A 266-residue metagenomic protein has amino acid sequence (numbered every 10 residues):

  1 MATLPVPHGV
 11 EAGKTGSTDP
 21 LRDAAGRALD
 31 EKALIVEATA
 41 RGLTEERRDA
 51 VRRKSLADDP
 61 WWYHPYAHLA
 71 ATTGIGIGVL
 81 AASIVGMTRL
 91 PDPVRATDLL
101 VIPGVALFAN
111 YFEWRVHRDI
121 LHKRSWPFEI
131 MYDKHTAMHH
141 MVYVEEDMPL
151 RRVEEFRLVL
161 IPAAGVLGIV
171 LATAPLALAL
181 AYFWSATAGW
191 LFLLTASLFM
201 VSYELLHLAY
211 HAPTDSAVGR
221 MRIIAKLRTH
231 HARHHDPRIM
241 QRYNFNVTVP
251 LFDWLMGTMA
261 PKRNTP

Functional and structural regions predicted by a protein language model:
M1-Y66, N264-T265: Transit-peptide-like, low-complexity N-terminal presequences and other terminal intrinsically disordered regions
A2, G9-G26, A81-W126: Membrane-anchoring/interfacial helices and their immediately flanking loops in integral membrane proteins
P5-P7, S17-P20, G42, P60 (+10 more regions): Proline-rich intrinsically disordered, low-complexity coils
A12-S17, D23, R27, L34 (+5 more regions): A generic signature of intrinsically disordered, low-complexity regions enriched in glycine/proline and charged/polar
D19, D23, D30, G42 (+10 more regions): Acidic-enriched, low-complexity/disordered segments with a strong bias for Aspartate over Glutamate
D30-E37, A96, A186-G189, L208-Y210: Short low-complexity stretches enriched in small and charged residues
D58-E113, G165-L194: Long, highly hydrophobic alpha-helical transmembrane signal-anchor segments
Y111-P266: Membrane-embedded catalytic scaffold of the fatty acid hydroxylase/desaturase
